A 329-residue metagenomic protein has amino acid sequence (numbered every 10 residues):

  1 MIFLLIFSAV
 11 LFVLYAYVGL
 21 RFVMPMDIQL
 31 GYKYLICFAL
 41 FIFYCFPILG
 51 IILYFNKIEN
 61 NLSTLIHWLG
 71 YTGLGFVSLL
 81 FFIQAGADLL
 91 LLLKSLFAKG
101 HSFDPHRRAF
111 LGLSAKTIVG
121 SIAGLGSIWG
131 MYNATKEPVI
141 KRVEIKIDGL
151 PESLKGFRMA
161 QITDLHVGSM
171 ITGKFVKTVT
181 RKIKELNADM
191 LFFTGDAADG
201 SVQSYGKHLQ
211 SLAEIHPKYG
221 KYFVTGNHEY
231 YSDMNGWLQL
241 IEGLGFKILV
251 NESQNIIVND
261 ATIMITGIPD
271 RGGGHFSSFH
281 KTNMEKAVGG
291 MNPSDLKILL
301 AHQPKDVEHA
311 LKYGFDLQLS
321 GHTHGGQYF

Functional and structural regions predicted by a protein language model:
M1-T135: Non-catalytic terminal accessory segments
K141-R142, K146-F329: Soluble catalytic domains of enzymes that build or remodel membrane lipids, polysaccharides, and related
